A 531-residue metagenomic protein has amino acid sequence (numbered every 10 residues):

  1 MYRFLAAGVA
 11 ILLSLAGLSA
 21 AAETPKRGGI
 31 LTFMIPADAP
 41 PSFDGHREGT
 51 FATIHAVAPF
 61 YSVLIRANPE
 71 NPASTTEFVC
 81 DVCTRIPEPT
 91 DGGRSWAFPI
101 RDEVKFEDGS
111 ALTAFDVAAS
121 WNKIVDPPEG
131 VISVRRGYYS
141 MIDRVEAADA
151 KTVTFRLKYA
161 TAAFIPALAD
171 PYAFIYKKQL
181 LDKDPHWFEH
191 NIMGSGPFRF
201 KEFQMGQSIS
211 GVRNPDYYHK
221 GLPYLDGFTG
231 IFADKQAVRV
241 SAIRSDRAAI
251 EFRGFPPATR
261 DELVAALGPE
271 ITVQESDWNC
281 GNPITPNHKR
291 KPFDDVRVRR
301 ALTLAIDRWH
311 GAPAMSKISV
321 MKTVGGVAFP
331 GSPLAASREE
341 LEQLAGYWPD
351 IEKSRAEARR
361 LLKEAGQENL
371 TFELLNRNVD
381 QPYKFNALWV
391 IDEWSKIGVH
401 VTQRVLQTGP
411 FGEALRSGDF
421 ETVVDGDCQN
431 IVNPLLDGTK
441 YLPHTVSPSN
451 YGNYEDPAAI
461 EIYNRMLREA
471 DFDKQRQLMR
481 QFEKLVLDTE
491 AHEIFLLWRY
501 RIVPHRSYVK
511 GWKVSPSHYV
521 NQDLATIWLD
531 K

Functional and structural regions predicted by a protein language model:
T32, T113-S120, A150-R156, G196-P197 (+7 more regions): Alpha-helical secondary-structure segments
M34-D91, N122, N191-G194: N-terminal lobe/hinge region of extracytoplasmic solute-binding protein
I35, T50-P59, M193, Q204 (+6 more regions): Detector for C-terminal structural segments
I65-A73, A169-P223, G227, A237-V238 (+2 more regions): Gly/Pro-rich hinge or "lid" segments in bacterial periplasmic/extracellular proteins
T84-G130, T154, R239-A242, P292-D295 (+1 more regions): Aromatic- and charge-enriched surface segment that lines or borders ligand/interaction sites
P99, S133-L180, E202-Q204: Surface-exposed binding/hinge segments that line and control ligand-binding clefts or catalytic entry sites
G109-A111, D116, A237-A248, A266 (+3 more regions): Short helices/loops that flank or line small-molecule/ion binding pockets
I124, R144-E146, K201-V212, T229-R290 (+4 more regions): Extracellular/periplasmic solute-recognition and catalytic clefts
